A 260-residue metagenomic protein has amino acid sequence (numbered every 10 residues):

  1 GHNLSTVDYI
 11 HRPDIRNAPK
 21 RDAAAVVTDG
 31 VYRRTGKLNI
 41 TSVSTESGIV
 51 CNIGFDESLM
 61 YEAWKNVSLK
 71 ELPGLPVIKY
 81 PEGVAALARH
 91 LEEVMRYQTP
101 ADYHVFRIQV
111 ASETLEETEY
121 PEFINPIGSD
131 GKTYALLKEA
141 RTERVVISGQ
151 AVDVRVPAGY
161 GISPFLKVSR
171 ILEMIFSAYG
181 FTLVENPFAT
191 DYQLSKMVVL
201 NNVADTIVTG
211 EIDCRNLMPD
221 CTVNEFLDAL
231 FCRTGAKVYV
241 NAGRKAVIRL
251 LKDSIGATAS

Functional and structural regions predicted by a protein language model:
G1-R233, V240-G243, V247, D253-A257: Polar, S/T/G-rich
